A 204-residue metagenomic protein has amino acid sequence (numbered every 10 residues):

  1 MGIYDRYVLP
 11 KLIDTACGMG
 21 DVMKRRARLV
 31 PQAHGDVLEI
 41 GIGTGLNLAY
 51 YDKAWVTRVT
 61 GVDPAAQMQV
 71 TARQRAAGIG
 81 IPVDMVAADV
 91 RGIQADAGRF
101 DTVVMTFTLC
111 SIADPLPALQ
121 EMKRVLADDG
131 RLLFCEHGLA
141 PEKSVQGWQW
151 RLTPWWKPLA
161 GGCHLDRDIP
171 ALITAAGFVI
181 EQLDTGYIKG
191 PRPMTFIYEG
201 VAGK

Functional and structural regions predicted by a protein language model:
A16-D36, L46-Y50: Conserved alpha-helix/loop element of class I SAM-dependent methyltransferases that forms part of the SAM/SAH-binding
L38-I40, T44-G92: Class I SAM-dependent methyltransferase SAM/SAH-binding core
R91-V103: A short acidic, Gly/Pro-enriched loop at the edge of an enzyme's catalytic core that lines a small-molecule cofactor
D101-D114: A short SAM/SAH-binding and catalytic strip from SAM-dependent methyltransferases
L116-D128: A short glycine-rich, Lys/Arg-flanked "PGG" loop and its adjoining helix->strand segment in the class I
D129-H137: Conserved beta-strand signature within the Rossmann-like core of class I S-adenosyl-L-methionine
G161-G177: Short alpha-helix
F178, T185-K204: Core SAM-dependent methyltransferase catalytic element
